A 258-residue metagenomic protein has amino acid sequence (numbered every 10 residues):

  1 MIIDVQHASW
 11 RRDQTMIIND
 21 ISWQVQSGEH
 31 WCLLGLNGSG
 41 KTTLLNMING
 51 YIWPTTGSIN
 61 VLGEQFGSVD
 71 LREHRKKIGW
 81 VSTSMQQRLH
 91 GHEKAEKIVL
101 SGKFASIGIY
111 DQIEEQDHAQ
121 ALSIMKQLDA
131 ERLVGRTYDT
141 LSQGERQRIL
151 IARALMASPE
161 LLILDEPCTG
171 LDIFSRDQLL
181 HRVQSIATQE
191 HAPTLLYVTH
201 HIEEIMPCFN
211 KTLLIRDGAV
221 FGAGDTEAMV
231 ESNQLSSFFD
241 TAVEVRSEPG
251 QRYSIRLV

Functional and structural regions predicted by a protein language model:
I3, I17-D20: Conserved structural motif at the start of ABC-family nucleotide-binding domains
N49: Helix-to-loop junction immediately C-terminal to a conserved catalytic motif
G57-G67, H74: Conserved ABC transporter NBD signature motif
L100, E115-L133: Conserved ABC ATPase "signature" region
T137-L141: Conserved ABC ATPase signature
L162-E166: Catalytic Walker B motif of ABC-type/P-loop ATPase nucleotide-binding domains
T212-D225: H-loop (His-switch) and adjacent beta-strand-loop-beta switch element of ABC-type ATPase nucleotide-binding domains
